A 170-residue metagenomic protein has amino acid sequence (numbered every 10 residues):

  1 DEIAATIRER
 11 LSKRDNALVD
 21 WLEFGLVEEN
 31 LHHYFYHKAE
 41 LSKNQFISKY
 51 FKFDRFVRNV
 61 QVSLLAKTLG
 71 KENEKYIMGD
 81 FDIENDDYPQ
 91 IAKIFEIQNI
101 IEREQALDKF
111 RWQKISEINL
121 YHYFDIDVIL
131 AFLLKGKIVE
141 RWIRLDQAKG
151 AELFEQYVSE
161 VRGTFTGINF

Functional and structural regions predicted by a protein language model:
D1-F170: Extended alpha-helical surfaces
